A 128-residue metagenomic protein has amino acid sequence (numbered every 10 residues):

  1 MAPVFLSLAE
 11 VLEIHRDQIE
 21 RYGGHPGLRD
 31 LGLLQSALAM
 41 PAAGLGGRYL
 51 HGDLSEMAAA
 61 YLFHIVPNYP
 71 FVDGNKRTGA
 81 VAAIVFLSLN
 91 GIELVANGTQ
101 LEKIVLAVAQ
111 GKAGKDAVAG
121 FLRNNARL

Functional and structural regions predicted by a protein language model:
M1-L128: FIC/Doc superfamily catalytic core
